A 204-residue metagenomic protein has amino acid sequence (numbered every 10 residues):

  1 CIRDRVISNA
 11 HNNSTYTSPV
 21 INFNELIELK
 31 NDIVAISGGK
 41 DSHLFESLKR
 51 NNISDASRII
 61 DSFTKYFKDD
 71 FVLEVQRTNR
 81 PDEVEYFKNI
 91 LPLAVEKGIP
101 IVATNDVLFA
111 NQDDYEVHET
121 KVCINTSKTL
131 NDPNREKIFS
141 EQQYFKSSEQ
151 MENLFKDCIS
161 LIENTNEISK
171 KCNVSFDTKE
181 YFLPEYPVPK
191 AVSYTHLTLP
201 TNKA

Functional and structural regions predicted by a protein language model:
R3-L197: Phosphodiester-processing cores and adjacent nucleic acid-binding clamps
T198-A204: A short, hydrophobic C-terminal helix/tail in secreted or cell-surface proteins
